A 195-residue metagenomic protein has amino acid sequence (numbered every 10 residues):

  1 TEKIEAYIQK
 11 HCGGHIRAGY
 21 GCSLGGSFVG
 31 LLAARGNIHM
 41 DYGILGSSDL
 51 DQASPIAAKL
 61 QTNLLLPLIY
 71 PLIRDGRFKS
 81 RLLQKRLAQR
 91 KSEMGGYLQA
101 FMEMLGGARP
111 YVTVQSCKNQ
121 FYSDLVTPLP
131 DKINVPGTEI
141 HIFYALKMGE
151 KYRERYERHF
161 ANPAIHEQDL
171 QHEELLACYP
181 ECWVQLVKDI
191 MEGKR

Functional and structural regions predicted by a protein language model:
T1-Y20: Active-site loop/oxyanion-hole signature of alpha/beta-hydrolase fold enzymes
Y20-V29: Gly/Ala-rich beta-loop-alpha elbow adjacent to hydrolase catalytic centers
V29-A34, V184: Short, hydrophobic alpha-helix immediately C-terminal to the catalytic nucleophile
A34, Y42-L72: Flexible "cap/lid" loop of the alpha/beta hydrolase fold
S54, G76-I133: Conserved alpha/beta-hydrolase catalytic His-Asp/Glu region
Q115-R158, L175: Conserved serine/cysteine hydrolase catalytic core
F160-E173: Catalytic histidine neighborhood in serine/cysteine hydrolases with alpha/beta-hydrolase-type architecture
L170-V184: Catalytic histidine-centered segment of alpha/beta-hydrolase-like enzymes
